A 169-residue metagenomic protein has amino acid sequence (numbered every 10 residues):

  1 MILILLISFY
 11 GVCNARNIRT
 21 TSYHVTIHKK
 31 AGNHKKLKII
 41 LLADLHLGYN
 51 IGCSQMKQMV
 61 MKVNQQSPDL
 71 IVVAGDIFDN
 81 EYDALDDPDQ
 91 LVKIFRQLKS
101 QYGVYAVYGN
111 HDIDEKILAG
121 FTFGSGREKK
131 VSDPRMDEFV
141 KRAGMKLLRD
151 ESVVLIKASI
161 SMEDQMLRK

Functional and structural regions predicted by a protein language model:
M1-R16: Non-catalytic terminal accessory segments
F9, Y23-I27, Q66: Extended recognition/assembly regions associated with phosphoester-bond processing machinery
A15-K30: Alpha-helical transmembrane signal-anchor/signal-peptide segments
N33-K169: Soluble catalytic domains of enzymes that build or remodel membrane lipids, polysaccharides, and related
